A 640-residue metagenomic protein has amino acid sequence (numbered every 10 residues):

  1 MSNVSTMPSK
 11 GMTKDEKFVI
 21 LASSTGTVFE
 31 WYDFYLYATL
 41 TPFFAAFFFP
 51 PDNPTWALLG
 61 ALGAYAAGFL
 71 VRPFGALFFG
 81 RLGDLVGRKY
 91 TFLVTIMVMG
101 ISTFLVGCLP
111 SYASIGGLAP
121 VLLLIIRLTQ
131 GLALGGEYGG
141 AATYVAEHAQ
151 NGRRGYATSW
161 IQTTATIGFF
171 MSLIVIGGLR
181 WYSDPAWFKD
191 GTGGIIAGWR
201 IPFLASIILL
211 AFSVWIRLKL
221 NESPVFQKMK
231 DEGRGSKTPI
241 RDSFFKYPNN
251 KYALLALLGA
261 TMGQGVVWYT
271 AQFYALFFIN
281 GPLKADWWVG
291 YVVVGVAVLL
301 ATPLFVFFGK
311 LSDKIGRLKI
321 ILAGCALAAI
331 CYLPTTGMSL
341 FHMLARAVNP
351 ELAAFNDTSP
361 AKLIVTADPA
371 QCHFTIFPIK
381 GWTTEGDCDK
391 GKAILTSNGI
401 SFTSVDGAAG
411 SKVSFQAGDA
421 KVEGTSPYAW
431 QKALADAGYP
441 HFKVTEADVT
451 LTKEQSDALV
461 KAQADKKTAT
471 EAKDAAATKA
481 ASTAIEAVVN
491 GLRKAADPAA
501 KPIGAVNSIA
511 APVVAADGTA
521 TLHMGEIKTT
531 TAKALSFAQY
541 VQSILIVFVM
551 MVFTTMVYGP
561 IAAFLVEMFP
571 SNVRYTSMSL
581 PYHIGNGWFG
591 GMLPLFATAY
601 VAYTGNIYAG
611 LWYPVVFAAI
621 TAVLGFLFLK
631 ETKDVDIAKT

Functional and structural regions predicted by a protein language model:
Y37-A38, L173-I176, N250-A297, T335-T336 (+4 more regions): Extracytoplasmic gate region of multi-pass secondary transporters
T41-F74: Extracellular/periplasmic helix-loop-helix junction of adjacent transmembrane segments in MFS-like secondary
P50, M97-G116, L327-N349, K528-A534: C-terminal ends and interior cores of transmembrane alpha-helices in multi-pass membrane transporters/permeases
L62-R81, G100-S102, I167, G295-F308: Central cavity-lining transmembrane alpha-helices of secondary-active solute carriers, predominantly the Major
L85-M97, K314-C325: Cytoplasmic membrane-interface "Motif A"-like loop-to-helix N-cap segments of 12-TM Major Facilitator Superfamily
L109, I115-G135, P350-K362, F537-M556: Hydrophobic core of transmembrane alpha-helices in multi-pass small-molecule transporters, especially MFS/SLC-type
A133, G155-W181, L209, T335 (+1 more regions): Glycine-rich segments within core transmembrane alpha-helices of 12-TM secondary carriers
S213-L220, T335-H342, V616-T640: Multi-pass alpha-helical transporter architecture, strongest for 12-TM Major Facilitator/SLC carriers used
